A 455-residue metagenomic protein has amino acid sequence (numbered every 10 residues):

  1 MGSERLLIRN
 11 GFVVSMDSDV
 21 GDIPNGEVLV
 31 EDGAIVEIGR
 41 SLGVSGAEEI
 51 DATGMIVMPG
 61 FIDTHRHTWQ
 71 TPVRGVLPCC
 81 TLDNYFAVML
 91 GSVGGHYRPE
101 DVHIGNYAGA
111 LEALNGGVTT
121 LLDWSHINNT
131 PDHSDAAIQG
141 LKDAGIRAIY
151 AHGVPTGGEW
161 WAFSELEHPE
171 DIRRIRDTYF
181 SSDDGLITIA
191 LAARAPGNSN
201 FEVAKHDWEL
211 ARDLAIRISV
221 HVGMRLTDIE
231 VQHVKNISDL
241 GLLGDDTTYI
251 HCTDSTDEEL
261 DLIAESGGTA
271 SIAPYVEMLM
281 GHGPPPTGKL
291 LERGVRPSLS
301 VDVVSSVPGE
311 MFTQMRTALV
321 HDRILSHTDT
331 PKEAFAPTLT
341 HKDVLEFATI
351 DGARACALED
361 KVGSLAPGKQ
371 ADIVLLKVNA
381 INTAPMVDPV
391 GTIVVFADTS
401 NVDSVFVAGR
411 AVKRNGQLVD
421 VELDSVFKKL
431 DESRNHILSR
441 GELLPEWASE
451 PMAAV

Functional and structural regions predicted by a protein language model:
M1-G26, V30-A34, D343-V455: Active-site microenvironment of metallo-dependent hydrolases
E4-R9, G43-N84, Y107, L111-N115: Replace "His-x-His-based motif
G11, V28, G33, G54 (+15 more regions): Divalent metal-coordination and catalytic microenvironments
P72-V102, G157-P169, L226-D246, S266-T269 (+1 more regions): Active-site gating loops and adjacent loop-to-helix segments of metal-dependent hydrolytic enzymes
R74-I146, E170-S182, D431-H436: Alpha-helical scaffold segments that flank or form the walls of functional sites
D132-L260: Metal-coordinating catalytic core of metallo-dependent amide/deamination hydrolases
L240-L242, D246, T287-A380, F396-D398: His/Asp/Glu-enriched, well-ordered alpha-helical/loop segment that forms or immediately abuts the divalent-metal
E258, A264-D302: A conserved active-site cap/scaffold subdomain adjacent to cofactor or substrate pockets
